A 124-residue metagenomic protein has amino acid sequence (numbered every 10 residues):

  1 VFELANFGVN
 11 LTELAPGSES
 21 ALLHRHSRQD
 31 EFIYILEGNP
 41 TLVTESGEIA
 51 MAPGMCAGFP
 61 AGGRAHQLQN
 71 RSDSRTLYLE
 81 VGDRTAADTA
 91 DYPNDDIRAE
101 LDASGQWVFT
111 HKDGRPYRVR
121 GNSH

Functional and structural regions predicted by a protein language model:
V1-H24, Q29: A short glycine-rich, His/Asp/Glu-containing loop-to-beta-strand
L11, T44-S46, N70, E80: Residue-level recognition of conserved beta-strand positions in structured domain cores
L22, L42-V43, F59, A65-S72: Short beta-strand His + acidic residue motifs that chelate non-heme Fe in jelly-roll/DSBH and cupin folds
R28, G47, G63-R64, S74 (+1 more regions): A generic "binding-loop/recognition-motif" signal
R28-T41, E45-S46: Glycine- and acidic-residue-biased ligand/ion/polar-headgroup-sensing regions
E45-G63: Short acidic-glycine-tyrosine-enriched beta hairpin
Q69-H124: Double-stranded beta-helix
